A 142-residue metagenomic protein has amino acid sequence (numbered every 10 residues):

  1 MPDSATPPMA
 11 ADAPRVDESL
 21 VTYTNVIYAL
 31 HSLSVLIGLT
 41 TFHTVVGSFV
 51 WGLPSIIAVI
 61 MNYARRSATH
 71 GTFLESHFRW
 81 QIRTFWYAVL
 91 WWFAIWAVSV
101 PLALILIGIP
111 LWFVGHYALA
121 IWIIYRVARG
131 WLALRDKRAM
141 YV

Functional and structural regions predicted by a protein language model:
M1-T22, R138-V142: Low-complexity, intrinsically disordered extramembrane tails and loops of integral membrane proteins
P2-A5, A118-V142: Juxtamembrane transition segments at transmembrane-helix termini in multipass membrane proteins
P8-D12, I56, H77, P110: Generic signal for short, ordered secondary-structure residues within or immediately flanking folded domains
A13-V16, G47, A64, A118: A general structural-boundary detector
T22-V59, R83-I124: Hydrophobic alpha-helical transmembrane segments in multi-pass membrane proteins
I56-A68, A128: Membrane-water interface of transmembrane alpha-helices
R66-W86, L132-V142: Amphipathic, cytosolic membrane-interfacial segments at TM-TM junctions
